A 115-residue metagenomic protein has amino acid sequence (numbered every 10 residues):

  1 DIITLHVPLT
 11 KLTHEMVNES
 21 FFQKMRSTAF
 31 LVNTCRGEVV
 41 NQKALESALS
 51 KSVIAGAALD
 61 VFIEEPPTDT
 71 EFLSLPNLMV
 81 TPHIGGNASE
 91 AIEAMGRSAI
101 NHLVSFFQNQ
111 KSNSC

Functional and structural regions predicted by a protein language model:
D1-E71: Rossmann-like adenosine-cofactor binding region
I63-C115: C-terminal helix-to-coil terminal segments
